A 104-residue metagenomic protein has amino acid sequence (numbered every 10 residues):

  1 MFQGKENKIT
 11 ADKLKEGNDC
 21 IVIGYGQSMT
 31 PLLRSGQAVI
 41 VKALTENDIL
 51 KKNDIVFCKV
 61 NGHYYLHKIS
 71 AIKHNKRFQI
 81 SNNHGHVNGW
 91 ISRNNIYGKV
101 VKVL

Functional and structural regions predicted by a protein language model:
M1-L104: Extended hydrophobic leader/signal-anchor segments used for secretion and membrane insertion
